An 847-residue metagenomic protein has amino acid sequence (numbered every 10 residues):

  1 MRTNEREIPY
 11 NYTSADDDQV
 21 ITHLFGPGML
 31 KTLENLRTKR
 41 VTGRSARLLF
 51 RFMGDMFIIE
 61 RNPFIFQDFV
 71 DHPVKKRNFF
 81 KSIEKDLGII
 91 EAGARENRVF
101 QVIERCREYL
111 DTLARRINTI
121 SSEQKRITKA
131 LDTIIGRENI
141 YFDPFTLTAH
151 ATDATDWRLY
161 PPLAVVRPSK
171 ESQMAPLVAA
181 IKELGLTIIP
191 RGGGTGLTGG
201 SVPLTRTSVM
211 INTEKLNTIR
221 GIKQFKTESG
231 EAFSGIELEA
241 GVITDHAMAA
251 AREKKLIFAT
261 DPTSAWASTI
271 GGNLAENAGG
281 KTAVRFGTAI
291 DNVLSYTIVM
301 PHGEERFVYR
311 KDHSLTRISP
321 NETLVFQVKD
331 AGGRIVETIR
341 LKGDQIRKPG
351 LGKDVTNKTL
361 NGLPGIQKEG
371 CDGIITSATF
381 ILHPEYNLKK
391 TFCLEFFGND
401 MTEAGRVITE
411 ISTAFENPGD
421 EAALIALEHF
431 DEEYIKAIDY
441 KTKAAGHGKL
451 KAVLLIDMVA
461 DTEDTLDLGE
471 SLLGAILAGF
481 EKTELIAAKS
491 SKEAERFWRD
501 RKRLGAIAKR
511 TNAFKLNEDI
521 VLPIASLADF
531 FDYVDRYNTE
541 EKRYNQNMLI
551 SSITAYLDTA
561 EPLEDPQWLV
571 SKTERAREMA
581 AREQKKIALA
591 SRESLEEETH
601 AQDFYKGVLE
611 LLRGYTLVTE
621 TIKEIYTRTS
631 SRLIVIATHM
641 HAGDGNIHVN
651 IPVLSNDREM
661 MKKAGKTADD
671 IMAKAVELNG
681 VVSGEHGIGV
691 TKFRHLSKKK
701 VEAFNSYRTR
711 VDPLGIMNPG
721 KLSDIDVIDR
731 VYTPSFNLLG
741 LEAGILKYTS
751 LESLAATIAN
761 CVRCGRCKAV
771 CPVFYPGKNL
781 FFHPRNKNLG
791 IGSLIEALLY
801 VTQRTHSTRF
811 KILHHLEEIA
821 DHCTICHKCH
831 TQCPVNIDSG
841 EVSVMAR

Functional and structural regions predicted by a protein language model:
M1-A179, L197-S234, T263, I381-L382 (+9 more regions): N-terminal flexible segment immediately upstream of the FAD-binding catalytic core in FAD-dependent oxidoreductases
F66, T128, R137-P144, F258-T263 (+10 more regions): Flexible, glycine/charged-enriched surface loops at secondary-structure junctions
S82-F100, G419-K515, R543-L589, P784-K787 (+3 more regions): Terminal amphipathic helices with adjacent charged low-complexity linkers/tails
K85, I89-T119, L177, H246 (+6 more regions): Flexible inter-domain linker/hinge segments
I127, L131, A180-I181, V407-S412 (+3 more regions): Short amphipathic alpha-helices in soluble, non-transmembrane regions that often serve as interface/regulatory elements
T218-E228, S234-T409, T413, I716-N718 (+2 more regions): FAD-binding subdomain of flavoenzyme oxidoreductases
I507-T511, L516, N545, K572 (+3 more regions): Activity-critical C-terminal alpha-helical subdomain
K662, N737-I758, F774-R847: Ferredoxin-type iron-sulfur electron-transfer modules in oxidoreductases and energy-metabolism complexes
